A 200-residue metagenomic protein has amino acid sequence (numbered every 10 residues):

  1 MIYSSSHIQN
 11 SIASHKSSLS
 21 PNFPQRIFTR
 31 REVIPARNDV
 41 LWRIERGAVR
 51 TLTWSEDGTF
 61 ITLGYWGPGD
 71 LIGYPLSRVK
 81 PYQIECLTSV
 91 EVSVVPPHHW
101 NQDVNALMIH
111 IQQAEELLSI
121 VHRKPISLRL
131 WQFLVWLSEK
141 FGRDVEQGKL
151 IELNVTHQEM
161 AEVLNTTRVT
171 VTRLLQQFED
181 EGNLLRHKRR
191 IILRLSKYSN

Functional and structural regions predicted by a protein language model:
M1-R30, R37-V40, G67-I72, S77: Cyclic nucleotide-binding regulatory module and flanking cytosolic helices
D39-E56, G67-G69: Glycine- and acidic-residue-biased ligand/ion/polar-headgroup-sensing regions
W42, I84, N183-L184: A structural signal for short hydrophobic beta-strand segments in well-ordered beta-sheet cores
I61-E116: Cyclic-nucleotide recognition modules
N105-T166: Polybasic "coupling" helices that flank or enter modular domains
F141-N200: Phosphate-/nucleic-acid-contacting segments
